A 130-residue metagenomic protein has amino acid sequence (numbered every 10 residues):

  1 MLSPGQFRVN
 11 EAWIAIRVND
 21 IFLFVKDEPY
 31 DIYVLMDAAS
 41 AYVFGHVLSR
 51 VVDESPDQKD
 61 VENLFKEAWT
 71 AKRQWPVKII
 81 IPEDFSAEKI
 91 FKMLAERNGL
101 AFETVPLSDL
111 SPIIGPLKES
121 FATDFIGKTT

Functional and structural regions predicted by a protein language model:
L2-A12, T70-V77, A87-T130: Globin-like tetrapyrrole-binding proteins
L2-S40: An active-site-proximal beta-strand-loop segment
V18-N19, I80-F85: Structural motif
D37-V51: Electropositive, glycine- and tryptophan-enriched low-complexity nucleic-acid-binding patches
E54: Electrostatic, structured charged patches in enzyme active sites and in nucleic-acid/phosphate-binding
D57-K78: Short, basic/hydrophobic alpha-helical segments
